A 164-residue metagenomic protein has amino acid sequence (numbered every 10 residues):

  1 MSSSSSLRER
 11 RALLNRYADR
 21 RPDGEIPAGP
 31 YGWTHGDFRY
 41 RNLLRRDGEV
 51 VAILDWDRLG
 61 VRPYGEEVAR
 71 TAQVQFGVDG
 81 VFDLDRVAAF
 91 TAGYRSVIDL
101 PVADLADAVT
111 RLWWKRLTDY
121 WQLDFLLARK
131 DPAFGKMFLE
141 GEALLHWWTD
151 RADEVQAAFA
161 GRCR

Functional and structural regions predicted by a protein language model:
M1-H35: An alpha-helical support segment within catalytic cores of ATP-dependent transferases
F38: Hydrophobic HxD+1 residue recognition
R46-V51: Active-site beta-strand-loop-beta-strand hairpin of nuclease catalytic cores that positions key catalytic residues
L54-L59: Activation of the activation-loop gatekeeper triad in protein kinase-fold domains
G65-D99, W114-P132: Active-site activation/catalytic loop segments of kinase-like enzymes and analogous catalytic loops in related
D119-R164: ATP/Mg2+ or Mg2+-diphosphate-binding catalytic cores that bind nucleotide phosphates or diphosphates via glycine-rich
